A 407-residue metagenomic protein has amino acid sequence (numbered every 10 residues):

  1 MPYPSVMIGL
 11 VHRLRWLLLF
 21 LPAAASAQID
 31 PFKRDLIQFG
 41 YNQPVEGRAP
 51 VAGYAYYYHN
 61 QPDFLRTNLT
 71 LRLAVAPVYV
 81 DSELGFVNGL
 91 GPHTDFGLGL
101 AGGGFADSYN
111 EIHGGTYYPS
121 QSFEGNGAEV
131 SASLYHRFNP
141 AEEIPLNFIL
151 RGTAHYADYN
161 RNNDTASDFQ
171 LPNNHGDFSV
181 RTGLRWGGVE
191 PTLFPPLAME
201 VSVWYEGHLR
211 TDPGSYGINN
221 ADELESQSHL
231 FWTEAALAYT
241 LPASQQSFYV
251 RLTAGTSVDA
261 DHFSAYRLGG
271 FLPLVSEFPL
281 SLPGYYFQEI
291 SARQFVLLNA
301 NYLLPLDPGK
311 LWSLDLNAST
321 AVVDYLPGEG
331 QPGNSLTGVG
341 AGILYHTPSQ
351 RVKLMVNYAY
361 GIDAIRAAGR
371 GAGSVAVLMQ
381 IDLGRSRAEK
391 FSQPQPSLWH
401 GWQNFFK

Functional and structural regions predicted by a protein language model:
P4-L17: Bacterial N-terminal signal peptides that target proteins for export
P22-A24: N-terminal signal peptide c-region/cleavage motif recognized by signal peptidases
A27-Y109, F178-P196, A292-V296, L306-K310 (+1 more regions): Outer-membrane beta-barrel initiation region
F32, L36, P44, R48 (+4 more regions): Transmembrane beta-strand segments of outer-membrane beta-barrel domains in Gram-negative and organellar OMPs
R34-V45, Q61-L84, L98, S202-L209 (+3 more regions): Transmembrane beta-strand segments that form the barrel wall of outer-membrane beta-barrel proteins
A49-G53, V78-S82, E124-V130, N174-V180 (+5 more regions): Residues that define the transmembrane beta-barrel architecture of outer-membrane proteins
A55-H59, L84-N88, V130-H136, V180-G188 (+7 more regions): Residues on the lipid-exposed face of transmembrane beta-strands in outer-membrane beta-barrel proteins
T253-A367, S386, L398-K407: Outer membrane beta-barrel transmembrane domains
